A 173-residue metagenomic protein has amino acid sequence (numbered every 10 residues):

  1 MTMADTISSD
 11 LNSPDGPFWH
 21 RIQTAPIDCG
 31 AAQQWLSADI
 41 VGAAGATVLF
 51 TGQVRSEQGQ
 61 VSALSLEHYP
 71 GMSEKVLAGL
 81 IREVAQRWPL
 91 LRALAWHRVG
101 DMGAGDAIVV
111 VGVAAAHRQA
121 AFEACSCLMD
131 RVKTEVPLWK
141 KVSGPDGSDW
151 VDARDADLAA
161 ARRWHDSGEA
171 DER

Functional and structural regions predicted by a protein language model:
T2-I108, A114, E123-S126, D130-R173: N-terminal, polar/charged subdomain of small-to-medium soluble alpha/beta proteins
